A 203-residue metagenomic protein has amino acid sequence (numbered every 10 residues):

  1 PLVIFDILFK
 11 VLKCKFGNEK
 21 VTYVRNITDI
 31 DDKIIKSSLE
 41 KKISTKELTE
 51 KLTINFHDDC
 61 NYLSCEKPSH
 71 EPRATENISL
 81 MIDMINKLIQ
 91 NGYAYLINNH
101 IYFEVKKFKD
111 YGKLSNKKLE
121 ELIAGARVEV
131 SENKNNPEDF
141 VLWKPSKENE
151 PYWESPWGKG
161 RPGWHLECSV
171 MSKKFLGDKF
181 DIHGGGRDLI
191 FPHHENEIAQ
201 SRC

Functional and structural regions predicted by a protein language model:
P1-C203: NTP-dependent nucleotidyl-transfer catalytic core
